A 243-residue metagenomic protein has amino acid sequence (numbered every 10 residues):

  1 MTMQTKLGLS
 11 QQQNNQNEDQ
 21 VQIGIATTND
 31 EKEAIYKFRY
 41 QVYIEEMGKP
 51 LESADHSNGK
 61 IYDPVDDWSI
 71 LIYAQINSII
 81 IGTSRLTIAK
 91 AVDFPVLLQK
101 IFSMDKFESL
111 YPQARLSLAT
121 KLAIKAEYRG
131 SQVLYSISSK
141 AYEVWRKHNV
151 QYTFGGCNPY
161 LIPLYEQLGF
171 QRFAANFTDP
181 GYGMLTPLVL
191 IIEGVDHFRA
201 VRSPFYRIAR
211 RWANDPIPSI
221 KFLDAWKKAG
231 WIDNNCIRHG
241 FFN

Functional and structural regions predicted by a protein language model:
M1-E18, I237-N243: Short acidic N-proximal helix/loop "leader" segments that mark the beginning of a domain or an inter-domain linker
Q4-Q12, K106-L110, G194-A200: Acyltransferase donor/substrate-recognition loop-hinge adjacent to the catalytic core
S10-I61, D66, L71-I76, I80-I81: Short amphipathic alpha-helix that is part of the acyltransferase structural core
I23-G24, E33-K37, M104-E108, K125-E127 (+2 more regions): Short acidic/polar alpha-helix capping motifs at helix-coil junctions
L51-E52, G181, P204: Sparse recognition of residues in long alpha-helices and their boundaries
D55-L110, A119: Conserved donor-binding loop and adjoining core beta-sheet/short helix segment in diverse acyl/aminoacyl transferases
A89-D196: Acyl-donor binding region in acyl/amide transferases
D196-N243: Acidic/histidine-enriched, glycine/proline-rich intrinsically disordered or flexible terminal extensions
